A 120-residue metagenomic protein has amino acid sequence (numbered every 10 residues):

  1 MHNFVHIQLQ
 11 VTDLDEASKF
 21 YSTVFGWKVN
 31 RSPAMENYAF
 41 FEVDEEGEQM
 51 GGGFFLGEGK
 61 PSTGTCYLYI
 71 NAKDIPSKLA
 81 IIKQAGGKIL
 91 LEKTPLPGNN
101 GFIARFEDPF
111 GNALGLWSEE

Functional and structural regions predicted by a protein language model:
M1-N3, E46, G64-Y67, K88 (+1 more regions): Short, functionally important structural connectors and interaction interfaces within domains
H2, Q8-Q49, P97: Core segments of cupin and vicinal oxygen chelate
F4-T12, E58-K83, F102-E107: Vicinal oxygen chelate
L9, N30, L79-A80, A85-E120: Vicinal oxygen chelate
P33, E58, K93: Residues at the C-termini of beta-strands that transition into short coil/loop
F40, G51, I103-R105: Short hydrophobic/aromatic beta-strand element in the GNAT-like acyltransferase core that lines or flanks the acyl-donor
V43-D44, F55-G57, E119: Generic beta-structure capping elements
E46-G52, N112-L114: Short, charged/polar, Gly/Pro-enriched secondary-structure boundary elements
